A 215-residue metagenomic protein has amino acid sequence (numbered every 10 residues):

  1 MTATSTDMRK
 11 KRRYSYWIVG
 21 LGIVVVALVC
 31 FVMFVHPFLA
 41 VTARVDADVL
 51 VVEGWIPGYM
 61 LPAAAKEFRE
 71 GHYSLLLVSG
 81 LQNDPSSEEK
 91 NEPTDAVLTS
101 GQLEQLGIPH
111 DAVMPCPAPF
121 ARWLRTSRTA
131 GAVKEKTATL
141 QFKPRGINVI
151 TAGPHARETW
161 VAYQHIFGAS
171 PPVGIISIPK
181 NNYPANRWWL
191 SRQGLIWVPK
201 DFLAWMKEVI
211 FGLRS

Functional and structural regions predicted by a protein language model:
S5-V41: N-terminal type II signal-anchor transmembrane helix that functions as the membrane-insertion/stop-transfer segment
R13, Y183-N186, W197, D201: Coil-to-alpha-helix initiation sites in intrinsically disordered, low-complexity, charged segments
H36-L190: A structural signal for short, hydrophobic/glycine-enriched beta-strand patches
L190-S215: A transmembrane-helix-recognition feature enriched in membrane-embedded lipid enzymes and envelope glyco-/phospholipid
